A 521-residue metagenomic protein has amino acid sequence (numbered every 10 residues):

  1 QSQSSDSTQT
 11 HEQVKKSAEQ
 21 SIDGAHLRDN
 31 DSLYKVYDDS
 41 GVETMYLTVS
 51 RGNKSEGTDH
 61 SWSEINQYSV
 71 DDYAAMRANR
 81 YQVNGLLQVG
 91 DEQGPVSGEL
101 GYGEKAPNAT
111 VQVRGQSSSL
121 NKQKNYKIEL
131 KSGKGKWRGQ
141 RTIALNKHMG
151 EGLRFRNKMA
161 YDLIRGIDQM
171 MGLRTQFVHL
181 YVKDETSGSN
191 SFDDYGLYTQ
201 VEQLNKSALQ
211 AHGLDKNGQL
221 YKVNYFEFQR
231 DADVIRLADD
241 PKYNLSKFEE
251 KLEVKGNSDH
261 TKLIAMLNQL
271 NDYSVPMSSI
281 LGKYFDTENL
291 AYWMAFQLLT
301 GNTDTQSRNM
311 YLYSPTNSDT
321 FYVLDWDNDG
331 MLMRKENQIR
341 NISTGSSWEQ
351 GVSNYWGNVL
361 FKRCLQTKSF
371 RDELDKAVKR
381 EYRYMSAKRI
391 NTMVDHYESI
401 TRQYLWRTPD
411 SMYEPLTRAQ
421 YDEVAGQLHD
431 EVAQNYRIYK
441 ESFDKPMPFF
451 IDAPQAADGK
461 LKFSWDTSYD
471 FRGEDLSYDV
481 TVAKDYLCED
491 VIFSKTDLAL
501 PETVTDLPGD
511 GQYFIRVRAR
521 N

Functional and structural regions predicted by a protein language model:
S7-M159: Conserved NTP-binding catalytic cores of kinases and kinase-like/nucleotidyltransferase enzymes across multiple kinase
S21-A25, N53-G57, N121-K122, K251-L252 (+2 more regions): Middle-to-C-terminal accessory/interaction subdomains
R80-Q82, D475, D510-F514: Extracellular Ig-like/FN3 beta-sandwich strand-entry sites
G90, D479-D485, R516-R520: Predominantly extracellular/luminal cell-surface or secreted proteins
K134-G135, K147-M149, Q169-L173, S189-A295 (+1 more regions): Internal "kinase-insert"/substrate-recognition segments embedded within catalytic cores of ATP-dependent enzymes
V491-A499: Short beta-strand segments within Ig-like beta-sandwich modules, predominantly Fibronectin type-III
L500-L507: Exposed aromatic-hydrophobic patches
L507-N521: Beta-strand-rich modules
